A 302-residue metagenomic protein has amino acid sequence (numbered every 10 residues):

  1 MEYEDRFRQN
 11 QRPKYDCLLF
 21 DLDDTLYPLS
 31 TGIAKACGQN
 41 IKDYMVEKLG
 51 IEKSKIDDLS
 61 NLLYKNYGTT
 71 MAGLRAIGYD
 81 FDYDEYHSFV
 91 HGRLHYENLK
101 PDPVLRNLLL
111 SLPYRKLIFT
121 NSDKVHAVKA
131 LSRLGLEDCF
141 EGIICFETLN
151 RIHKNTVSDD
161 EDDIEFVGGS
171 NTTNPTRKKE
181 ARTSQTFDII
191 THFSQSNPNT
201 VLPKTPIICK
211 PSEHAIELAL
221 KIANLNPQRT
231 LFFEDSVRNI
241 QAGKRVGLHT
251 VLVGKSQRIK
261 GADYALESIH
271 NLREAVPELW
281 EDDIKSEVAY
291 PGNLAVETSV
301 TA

Functional and structural regions predicted by a protein language model:
M1-Y15, L110, K124, V128-A302: Asp-based, Mg2+/Mn2+-dependent phosphohydrolase catalytic module
E2-F20, T25-P103, Y114, D123-V128: N-terminal helical cap/lid subdomain that shapes the substrate entry/recognition surface in HAD-like hydrolases
T25, T120, D235: Conserved G/P- and acidic residue-centered "switch" motifs that form tight phosphate/ATP-binding loops in soluble
G32, Y96-K100, I118, P203-P211: Short, surface-exposed alpha-helical recognition segments that flank or form part of ligand/macromolecule-binding
V46, A76, H95, L117 (+3 more regions): Short, flexible active-site loop motifs that bind/organize anionic cofactors or intermediates
